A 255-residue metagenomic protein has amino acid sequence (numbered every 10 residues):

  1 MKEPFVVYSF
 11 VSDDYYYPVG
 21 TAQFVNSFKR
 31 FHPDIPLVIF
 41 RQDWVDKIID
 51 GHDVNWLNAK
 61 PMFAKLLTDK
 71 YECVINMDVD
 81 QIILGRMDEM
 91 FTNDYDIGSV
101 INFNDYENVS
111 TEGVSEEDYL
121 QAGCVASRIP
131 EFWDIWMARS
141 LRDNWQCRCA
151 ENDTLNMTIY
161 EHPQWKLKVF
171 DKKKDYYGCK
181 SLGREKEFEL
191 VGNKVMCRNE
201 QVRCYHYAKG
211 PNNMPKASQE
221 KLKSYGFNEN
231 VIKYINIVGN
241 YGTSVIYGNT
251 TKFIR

Functional and structural regions predicted by a protein language model:
M1-W56, L66-K70, G226-R255: N-terminal anchoring/stem segment of glycosyltransferases
E3-V7, Y17-P18, E131-R255: A glycosyltransferase accessory/donor-loop signature
P33-R41, I75-D80, G98-S99, Y205: Short, hydrophobic beta-strand segments that form beta-sheet elements in well-ordered domains
I39-V45, Q81-M87, K173-K174: Short, polar loop motifs at secondary-structure junctions
D43, L67, R128-F132, G210: Short loop segments at secondary-structure junctions
I48-P61, C179-V191: Charged, often glycine-rich, active-site loop that binds/positions anionic groups
W56-N108, A126-S127: GT-A fold catalytic core of metal-dependent nucleotide-sugar glycosyltransferases, centered on the diacidic
E89-D153: Conserved catalytic core of nucleotide-sugar-dependent glycosyltransferases
